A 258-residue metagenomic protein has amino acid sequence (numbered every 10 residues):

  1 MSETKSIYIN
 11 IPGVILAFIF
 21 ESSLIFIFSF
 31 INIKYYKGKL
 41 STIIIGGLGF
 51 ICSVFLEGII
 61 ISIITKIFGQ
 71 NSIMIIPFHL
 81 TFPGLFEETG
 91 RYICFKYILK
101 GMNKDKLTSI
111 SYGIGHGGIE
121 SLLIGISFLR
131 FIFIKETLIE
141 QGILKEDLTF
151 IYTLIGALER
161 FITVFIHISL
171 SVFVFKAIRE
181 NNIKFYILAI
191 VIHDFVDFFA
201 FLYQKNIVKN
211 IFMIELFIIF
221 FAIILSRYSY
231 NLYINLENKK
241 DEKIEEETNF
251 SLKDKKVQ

Functional and structural regions predicted by a protein language model:
M1-Q258: Hydrophobic alpha-helical segments at protein termini of multi-pass membrane proteins
